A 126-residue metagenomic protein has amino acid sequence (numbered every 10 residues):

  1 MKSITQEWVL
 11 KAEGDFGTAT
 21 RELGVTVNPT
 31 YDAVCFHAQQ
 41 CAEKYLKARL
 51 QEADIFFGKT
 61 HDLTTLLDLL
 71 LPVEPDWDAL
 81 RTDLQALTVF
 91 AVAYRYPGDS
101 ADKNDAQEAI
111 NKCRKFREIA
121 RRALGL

Functional and structural regions predicted by a protein language model:
M1-L126: Terminal alpha-helical segments
